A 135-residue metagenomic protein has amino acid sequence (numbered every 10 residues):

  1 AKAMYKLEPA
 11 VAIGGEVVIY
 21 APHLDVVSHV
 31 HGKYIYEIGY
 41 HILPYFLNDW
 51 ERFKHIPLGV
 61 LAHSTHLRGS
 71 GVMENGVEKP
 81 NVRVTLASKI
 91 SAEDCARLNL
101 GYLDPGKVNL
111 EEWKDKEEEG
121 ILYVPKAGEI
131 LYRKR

Functional and structural regions predicted by a protein language model:
A1-T85: C-terminal catalytic subdomain
V77-R135: Extended hydrophobic packing segments that form well-structured cores
